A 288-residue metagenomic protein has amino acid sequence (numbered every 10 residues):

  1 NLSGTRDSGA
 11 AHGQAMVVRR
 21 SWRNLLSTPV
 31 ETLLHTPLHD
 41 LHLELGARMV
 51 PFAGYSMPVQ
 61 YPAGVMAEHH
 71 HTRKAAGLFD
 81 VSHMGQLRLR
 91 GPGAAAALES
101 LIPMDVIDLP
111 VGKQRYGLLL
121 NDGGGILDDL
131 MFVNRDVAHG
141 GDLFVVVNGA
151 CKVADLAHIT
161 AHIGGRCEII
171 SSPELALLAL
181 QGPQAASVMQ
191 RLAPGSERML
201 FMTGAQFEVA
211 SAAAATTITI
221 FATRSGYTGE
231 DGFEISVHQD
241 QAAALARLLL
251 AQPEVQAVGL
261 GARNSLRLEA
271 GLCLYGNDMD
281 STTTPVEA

Functional and structural regions predicted by a protein language model:
V17-G117, G125, L260: Acidic, proline/glycine-enriched N-terminal capping motif
V18, W22-A53, M57-Y61, N134-A288: Conserved, structured C-terminal
V65-K74, L119-M131, H162-G165, S211-A222: Short amphipathic beta-strand starts and helix->beta connectors
Q86-R90, N121, F144-N148: Short secondary-structure transition/capping motifs
P92-D128, P183-I218: Internal amphipathic helical hairpin motif
